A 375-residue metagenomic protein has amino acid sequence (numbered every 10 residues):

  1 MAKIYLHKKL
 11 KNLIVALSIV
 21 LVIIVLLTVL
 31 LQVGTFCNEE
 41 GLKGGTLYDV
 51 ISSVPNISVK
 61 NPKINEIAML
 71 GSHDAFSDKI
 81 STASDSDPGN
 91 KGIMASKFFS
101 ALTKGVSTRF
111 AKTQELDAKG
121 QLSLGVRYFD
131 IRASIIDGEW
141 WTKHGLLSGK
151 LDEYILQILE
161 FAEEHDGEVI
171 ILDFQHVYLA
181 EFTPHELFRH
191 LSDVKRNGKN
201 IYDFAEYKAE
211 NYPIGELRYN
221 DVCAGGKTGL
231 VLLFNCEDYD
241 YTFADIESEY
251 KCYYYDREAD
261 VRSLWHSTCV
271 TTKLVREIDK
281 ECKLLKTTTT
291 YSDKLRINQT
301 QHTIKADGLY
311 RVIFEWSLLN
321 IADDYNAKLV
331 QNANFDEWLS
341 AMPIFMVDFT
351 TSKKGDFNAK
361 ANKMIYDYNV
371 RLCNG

Functional and structural regions predicted by a protein language model:
I4-I23: N-terminal Sec-pathway targeting helices
V29-L124, D137-K150, Y154-E164, V169 (+2 more regions): Long, acidic (Asp/Glu-rich), low-complexity accessory segments flanking structured domains
G125-I135: Active-site beta-strand/loop microenvironment that shapes enzyme catalytic pockets
R132, L172, F345: Conserved, mostly hydrophobic/aromatic
A133-I136, G145, F174-V177, E237 (+1 more regions): An acidic- and aromatic-residue-enriched active-site/binding cleft used to recognize and process polar
L147-Y202: Intrinsically disordered, low-complexity acidic segments that are enriched in bulky aromatics
L191, K195-A224, D279, R296 (+1 more regions): C-terminal domain-boundary segment and adjacent tail
D203-E337: Surface-exposed substrate-engagement region within the catalytic domains of secreted or surface-exposed extracellular
